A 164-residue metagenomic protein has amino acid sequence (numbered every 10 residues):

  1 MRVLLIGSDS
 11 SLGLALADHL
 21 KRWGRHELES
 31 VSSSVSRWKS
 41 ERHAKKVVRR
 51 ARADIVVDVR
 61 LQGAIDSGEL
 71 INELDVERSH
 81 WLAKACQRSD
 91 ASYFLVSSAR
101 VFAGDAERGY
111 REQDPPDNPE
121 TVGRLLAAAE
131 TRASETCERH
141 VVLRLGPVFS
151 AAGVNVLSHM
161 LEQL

Functional and structural regions predicted by a protein language model:
M1-H26: N-terminal Rossmann NAD(P)H-binding glycine-rich loop of SDR-like oxidoreductase domains
I6, N72, R108-E130, S150 (+1 more regions): Short-chain dehydrogenase/reductase
I6, V31, V59, Y93-A99 (+1 more regions): SDR active-site strand-loop-helix element
G24-V35: Conserved glycine-rich Rossmann-like NAD(P)H-binding loop of the short-chain dehydrogenase/reductase
E27-L28, I55, Y93, H140: Hydrophobic beta-strand scaffold residues
V35-H80, A85: NAD(P)H-binding glycine-rich loop region in Rossmannoid oxidoreductase-like domains and their noncatalytic homologs
H80-T121, T136: Conserved Rossmann-fold NAD(P)-dependent oxidoreductase catalytic core, especially the SDR/UDP-sugar
T131-L164: NAD(P)-dependent short-chain dehydrogenase/reductase
